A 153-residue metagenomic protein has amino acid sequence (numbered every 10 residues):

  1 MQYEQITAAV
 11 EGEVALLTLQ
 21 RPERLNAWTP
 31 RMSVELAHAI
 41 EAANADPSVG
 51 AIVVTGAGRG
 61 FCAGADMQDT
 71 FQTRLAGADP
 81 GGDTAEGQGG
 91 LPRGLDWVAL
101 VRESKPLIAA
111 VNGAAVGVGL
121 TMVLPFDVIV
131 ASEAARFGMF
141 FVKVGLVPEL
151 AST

Functional and structural regions predicted by a protein language model:
M1-A57, F71-T73: Conserved CoA-thioester-binding segment of acyl-CoA-metabolizing enzymes
L17, V54, D66, M122-L124: Hydrophobic/aromatic residues within transmembrane alpha-helices of multi-pass small-molecule transporters
S33-A37, E41, M67-N112, S152: An acidic, glycine-rich surface segment that forms the CoA-thioester-binding/catalytic face of crotonase-fold enzymes
R59-A63, V116-G117: Short, active-site-adjacent cap segments at secondary-structure transitions
G94-R102, A110, V116-T153: CoA-thioester-processing core
